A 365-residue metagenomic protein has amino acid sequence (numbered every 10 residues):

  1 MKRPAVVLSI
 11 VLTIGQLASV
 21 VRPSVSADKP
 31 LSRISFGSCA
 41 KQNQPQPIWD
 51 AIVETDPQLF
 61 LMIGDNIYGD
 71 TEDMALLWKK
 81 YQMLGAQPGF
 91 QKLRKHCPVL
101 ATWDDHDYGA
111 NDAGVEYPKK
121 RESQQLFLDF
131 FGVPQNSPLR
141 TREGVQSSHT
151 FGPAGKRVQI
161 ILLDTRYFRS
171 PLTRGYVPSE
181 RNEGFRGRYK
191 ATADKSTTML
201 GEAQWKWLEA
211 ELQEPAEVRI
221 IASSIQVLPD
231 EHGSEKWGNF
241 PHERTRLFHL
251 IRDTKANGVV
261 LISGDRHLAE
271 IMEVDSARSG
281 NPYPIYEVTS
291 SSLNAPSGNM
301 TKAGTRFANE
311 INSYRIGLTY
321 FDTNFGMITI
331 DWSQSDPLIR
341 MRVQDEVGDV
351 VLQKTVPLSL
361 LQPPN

Functional and structural regions predicted by a protein language model:
M1-P4: Positively charged n-region of N-terminal signal peptides that target proteins for export
V7-A18: Bacterial N-terminal signal peptides
S24-N365: Metal-dependent phosphoester/phosphodiester hydrolase catalytic core
